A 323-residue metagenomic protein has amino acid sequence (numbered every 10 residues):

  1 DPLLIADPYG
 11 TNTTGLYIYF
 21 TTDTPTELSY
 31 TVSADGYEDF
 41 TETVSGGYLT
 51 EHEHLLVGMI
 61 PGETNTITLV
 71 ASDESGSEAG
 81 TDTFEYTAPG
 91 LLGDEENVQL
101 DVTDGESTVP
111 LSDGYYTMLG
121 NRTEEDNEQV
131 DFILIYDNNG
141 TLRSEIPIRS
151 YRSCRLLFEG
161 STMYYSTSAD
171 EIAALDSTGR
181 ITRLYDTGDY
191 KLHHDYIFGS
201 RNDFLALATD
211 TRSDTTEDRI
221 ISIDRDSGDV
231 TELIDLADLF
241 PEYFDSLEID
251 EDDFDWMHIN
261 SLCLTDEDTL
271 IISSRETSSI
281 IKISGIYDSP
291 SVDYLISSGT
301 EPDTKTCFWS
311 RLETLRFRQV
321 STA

Functional and structural regions predicted by a protein language model:
L3-Y30, T64, V70-A323: Histidine-/acidic-rich catalytic cores in large beta-rich domains
S29-F40: Extracellular low-complexity, O-glycosylation-prone stalks/linkers
T43-L49: Short beta-strand segments within Ig-like beta-sandwich modules, predominantly Fibronectin type-III
T50-L55: Short S/T/G- and acidic-enriched coil/turn segments that sit immediately N-terminal to beta-strands in beta-sandwich
L56-T64: Surface-exposed, short loops/turns at beta-strand junctions within beta-sandwich domains
